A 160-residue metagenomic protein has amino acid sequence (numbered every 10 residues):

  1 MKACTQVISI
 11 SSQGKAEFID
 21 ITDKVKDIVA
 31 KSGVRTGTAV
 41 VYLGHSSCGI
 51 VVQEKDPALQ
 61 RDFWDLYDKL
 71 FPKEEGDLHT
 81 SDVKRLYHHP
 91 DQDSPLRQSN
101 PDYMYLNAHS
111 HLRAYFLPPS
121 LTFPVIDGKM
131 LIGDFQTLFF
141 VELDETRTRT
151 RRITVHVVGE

Functional and structural regions predicted by a protein language model:
M1-E160: Active-site histidine-anchored catalytic micro-motif
